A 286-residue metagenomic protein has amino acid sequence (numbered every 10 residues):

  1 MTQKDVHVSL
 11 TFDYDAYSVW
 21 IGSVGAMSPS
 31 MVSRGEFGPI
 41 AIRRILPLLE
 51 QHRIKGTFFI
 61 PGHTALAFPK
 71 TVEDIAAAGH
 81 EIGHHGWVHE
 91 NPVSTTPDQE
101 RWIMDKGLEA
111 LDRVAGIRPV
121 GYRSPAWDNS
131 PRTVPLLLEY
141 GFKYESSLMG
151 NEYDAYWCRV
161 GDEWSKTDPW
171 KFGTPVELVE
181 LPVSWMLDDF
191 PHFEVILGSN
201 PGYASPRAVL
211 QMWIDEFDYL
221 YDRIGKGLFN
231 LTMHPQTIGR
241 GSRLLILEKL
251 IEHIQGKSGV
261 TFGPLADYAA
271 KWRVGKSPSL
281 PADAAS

Functional and structural regions predicted by a protein language model:
M1-G121, A126-L181, W185, R207-L231 (+1 more regions): Catalytic alpha-helical scaffold of carbohydrate-active enzymes acting on polysaccharides/glycoconjugates
E177-P201: Glycine-rich, positively charged active-site loop/lid region within alpha/beta enzyme cores that binds and organizes
Y203-S205: Substrate-binding clefts and catalytic carboxylate motifs of secreted carbohydrate-active enzymes
